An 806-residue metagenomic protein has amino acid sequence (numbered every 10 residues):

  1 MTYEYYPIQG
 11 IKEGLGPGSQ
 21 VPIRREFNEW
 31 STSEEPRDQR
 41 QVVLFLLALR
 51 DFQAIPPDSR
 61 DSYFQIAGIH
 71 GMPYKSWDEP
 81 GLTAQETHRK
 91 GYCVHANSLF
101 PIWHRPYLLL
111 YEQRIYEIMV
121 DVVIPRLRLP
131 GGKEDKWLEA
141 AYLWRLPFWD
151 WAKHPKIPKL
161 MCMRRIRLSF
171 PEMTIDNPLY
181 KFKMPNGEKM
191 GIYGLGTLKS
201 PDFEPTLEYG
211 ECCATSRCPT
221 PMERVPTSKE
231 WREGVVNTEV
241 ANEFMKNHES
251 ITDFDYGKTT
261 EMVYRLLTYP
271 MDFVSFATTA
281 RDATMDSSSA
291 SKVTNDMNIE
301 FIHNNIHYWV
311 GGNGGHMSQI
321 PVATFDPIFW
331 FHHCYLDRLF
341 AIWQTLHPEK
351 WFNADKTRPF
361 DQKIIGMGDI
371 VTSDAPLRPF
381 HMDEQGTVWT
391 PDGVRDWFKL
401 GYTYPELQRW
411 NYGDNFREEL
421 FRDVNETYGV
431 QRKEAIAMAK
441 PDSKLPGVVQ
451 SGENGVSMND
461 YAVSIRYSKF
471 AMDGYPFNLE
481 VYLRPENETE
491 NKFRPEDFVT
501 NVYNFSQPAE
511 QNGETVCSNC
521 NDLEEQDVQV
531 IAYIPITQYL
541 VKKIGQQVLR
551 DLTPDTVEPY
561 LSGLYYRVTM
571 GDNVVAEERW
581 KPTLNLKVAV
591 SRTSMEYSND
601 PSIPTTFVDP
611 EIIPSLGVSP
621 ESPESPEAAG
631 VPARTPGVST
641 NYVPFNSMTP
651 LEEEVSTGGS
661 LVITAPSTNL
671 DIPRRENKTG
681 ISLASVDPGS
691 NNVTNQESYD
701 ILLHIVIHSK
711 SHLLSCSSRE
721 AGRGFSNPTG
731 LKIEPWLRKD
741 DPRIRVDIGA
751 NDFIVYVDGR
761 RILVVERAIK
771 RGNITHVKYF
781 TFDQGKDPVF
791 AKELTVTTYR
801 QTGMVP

Functional and structural regions predicted by a protein language model:
M1-P626: C-terminal accessory segments of proteins
H333, V481, A629, I744-V746 (+1 more regions): Structural signal for hydrophobic/aromatic residues that build the beta-strand cores of folded beta-sheet domains
R484-E488, P688, R760: Change "in extracellular beta-sheet-rich domains … of secreted and cell-surface proteins" to "in beta-sheet-rich domains
G630-E720: Secretory/extracellular carbohydrate-interaction modules and structurally similar beta-sandwich "look-alikes"
A633, F782-P806: C-terminal helix/juxtamembrane-tail motif
I663, P742-V765: Carbohydrate-binding surfaces in secreted/extracellular proteins
G722-R743: Short, aromatic/His-centered strand-loop micro-motif at the edge of beta-sheets
R760-V777: Short, solvent-exposed beta-strand-to-loop segments that form ligand-recognition rims of beta-rich domains
